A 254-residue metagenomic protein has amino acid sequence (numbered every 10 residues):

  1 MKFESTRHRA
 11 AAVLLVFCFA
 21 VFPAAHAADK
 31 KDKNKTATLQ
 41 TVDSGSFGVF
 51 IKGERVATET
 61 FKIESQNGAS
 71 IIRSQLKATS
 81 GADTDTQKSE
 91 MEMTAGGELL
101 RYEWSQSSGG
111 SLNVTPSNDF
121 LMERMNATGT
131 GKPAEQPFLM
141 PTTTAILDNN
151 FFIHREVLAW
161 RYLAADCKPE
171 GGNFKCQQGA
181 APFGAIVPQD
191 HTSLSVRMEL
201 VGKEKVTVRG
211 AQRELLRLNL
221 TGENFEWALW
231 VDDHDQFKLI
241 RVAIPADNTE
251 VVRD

Functional and structural regions predicted by a protein language model:
K2-V13: Bacterial N-terminal signal peptides that target proteins for export
T6-R7, F19, Q66: Compositionally biased regions
A11-V21: Bacterial N-terminal signal peptides
V13, I153-R155: N-terminal compositionally biased or targeting/leader segments
F22-A27: Sec/Tat signal peptide C-region and signal peptidase I cleavage site
A28-T128, A164-D254: Acidic, serine/threonine-rich low-complexity disordered tracts
N126-F151: Acidic/charged, solvent-exposed loop-and-adjacent secondary-structure segments enriched in E/D, K/R, S/T, and G/P
P133-Q136, M140, E156-V157, Y162 (+1 more regions): Short, polar/charged, low-complexity connector loops/linkers at domain or secondary-structure junctions
